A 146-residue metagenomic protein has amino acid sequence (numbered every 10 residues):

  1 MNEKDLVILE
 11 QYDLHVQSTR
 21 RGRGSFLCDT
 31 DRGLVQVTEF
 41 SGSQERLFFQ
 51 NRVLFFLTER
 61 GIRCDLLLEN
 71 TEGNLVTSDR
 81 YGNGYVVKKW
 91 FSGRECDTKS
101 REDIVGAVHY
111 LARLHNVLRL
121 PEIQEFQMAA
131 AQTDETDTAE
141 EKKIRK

Functional and structural regions predicted by a protein language model:
M1-E72: Conserved NTP-binding catalytic cores of kinases and kinase-like/nucleotidyltransferase enzymes across multiple kinase
Q17-G24, S92-C96, D103, E141-R145: Amphipathic, soluble alpha/beta structural segments
V37, L54, K88, L111-L118 (+1 more regions): Conserved short hydrophobic patches within well-ordered secondary structure
F49-V53, R63, N83-G84, D103 (+1 more regions): Generic hydrophobic, aliphatic-rich segments that mediate packing or membrane embedding
D65-V76, E125-A130: Short, glycine/charge-rich beta-strand/loop segments that flank catalytic centers and engage negatively charged groups
N74-G106: Conserved structural core of kinase catalytic domains
R94-M128: Conserved kinase catalytic-core helix
M128-K146: Active-site catalytic-loop/activation-segment of kinase and kinase-like phosphoryl-transfer enzymes
